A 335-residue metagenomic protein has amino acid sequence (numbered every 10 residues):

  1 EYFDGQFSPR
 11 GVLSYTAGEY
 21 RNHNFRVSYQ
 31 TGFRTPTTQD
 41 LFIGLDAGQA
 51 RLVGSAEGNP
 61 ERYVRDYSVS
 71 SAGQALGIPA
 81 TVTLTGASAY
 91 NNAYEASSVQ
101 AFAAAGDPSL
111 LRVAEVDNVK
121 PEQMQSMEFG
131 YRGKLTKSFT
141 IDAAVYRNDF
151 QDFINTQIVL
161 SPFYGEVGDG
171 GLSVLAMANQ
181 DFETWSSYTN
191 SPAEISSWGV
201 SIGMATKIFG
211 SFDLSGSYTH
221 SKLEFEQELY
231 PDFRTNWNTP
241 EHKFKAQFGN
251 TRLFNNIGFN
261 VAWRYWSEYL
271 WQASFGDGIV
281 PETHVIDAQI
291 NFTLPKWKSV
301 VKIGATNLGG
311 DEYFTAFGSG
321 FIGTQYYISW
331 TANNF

Functional and structural regions predicted by a protein language model:
Y2-D40, E128-T140, S217-T219: Transmembrane beta-barrel strand/turn architecture of Gram-negative outer membrane proteins
F3-S8, Q39-I43, I154-L160, S221 (+3 more regions): Outer-membrane beta-barrel translocator domains and adjoining extracellular loop/strand segments of Gram-negative
Q6-R10, A114, M124-M127, Y188-T189 (+4 more regions): Transmembrane beta-barrel architecture of outer-membrane proteins
S14, N24-Q30, V69, A205 (+2 more regions): Conserved C-terminal beta-signal and adjacent last beta-strands/turns of outer-membrane beta-barrel proteins
G48-A50: Acidic, Ser/Thr-rich peripheral helices and adjacent loops at domain boundaries
L52-N59, P108-V116, D181-T189, W198 (+3 more regions): Extracytoplasmic loops and strand-loop junctions of Gram-negative outer membrane beta-barrel proteins
G58-T184: Membrane-embedded beta-barrel scaffold of Gram-negative outer-membrane proteins
K134, S138-W271, S329-N333: Gram-negative outer-membrane beta-barrel transporters
